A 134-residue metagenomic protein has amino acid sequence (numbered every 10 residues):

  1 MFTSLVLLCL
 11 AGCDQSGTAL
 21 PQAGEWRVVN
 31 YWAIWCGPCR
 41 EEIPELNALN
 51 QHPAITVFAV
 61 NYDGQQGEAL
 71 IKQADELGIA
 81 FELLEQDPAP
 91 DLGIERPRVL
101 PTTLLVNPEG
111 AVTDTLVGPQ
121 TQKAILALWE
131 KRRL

Functional and structural regions predicted by a protein language model:
M1-A11: Sec-dependent bacterial lipoprotein signal peptides
C13-S16: Bacterial signal peptide processing site
E25-R27, Y31-W35, V99: Short pre-active-site segment immediately N-terminal to redox-active cysteine/selenocysteine motifs in thiol-based
V28-V29, V57, T103: Hydrophobic beta-strand anchors of alpha/beta hydrolase catalytic cores
Y31-A33, V60-D63, Q86-D87, P119: Active-site-proximal beta-strand/loop segments in catalytic clefts of secreted hydrolases
Y31-A48: Conserved redox-active cysteine motifs that mediate thiol-disulfide chemistry, especially di-cysteine Cys-X(1-2)-Cys
I43-L77, P88-D91: Structural microenvironment flanking redox-active thiols in thiol-disulfide oxidoreductases
D75-I79, Q86-E130: Thiol/disulfide oxidoreductase modules built on the thioredoxin-like
